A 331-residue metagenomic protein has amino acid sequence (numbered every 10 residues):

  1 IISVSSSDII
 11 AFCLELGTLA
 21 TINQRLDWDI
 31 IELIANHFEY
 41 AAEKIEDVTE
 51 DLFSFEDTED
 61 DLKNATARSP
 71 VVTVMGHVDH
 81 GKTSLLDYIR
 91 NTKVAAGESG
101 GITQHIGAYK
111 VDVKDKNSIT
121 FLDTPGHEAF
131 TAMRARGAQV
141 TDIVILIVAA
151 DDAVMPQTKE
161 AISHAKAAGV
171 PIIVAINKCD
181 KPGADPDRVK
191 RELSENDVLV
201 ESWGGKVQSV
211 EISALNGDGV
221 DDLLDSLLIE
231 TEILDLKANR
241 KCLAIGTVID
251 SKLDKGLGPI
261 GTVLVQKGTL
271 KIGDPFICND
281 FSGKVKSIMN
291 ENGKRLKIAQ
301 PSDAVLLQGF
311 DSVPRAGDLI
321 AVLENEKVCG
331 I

Functional and structural regions predicted by a protein language model:
I1-H77, L243, S302-D303: Primarily NTPase-proximal linker/entry elements flanking Walker-type ATP/GTP-binding cores
S7-I9, I22, E32, R68-E326: P-loop/Walker A NTP-binding module and the surrounding RecA-like catalytic core of P-loop NTPases
